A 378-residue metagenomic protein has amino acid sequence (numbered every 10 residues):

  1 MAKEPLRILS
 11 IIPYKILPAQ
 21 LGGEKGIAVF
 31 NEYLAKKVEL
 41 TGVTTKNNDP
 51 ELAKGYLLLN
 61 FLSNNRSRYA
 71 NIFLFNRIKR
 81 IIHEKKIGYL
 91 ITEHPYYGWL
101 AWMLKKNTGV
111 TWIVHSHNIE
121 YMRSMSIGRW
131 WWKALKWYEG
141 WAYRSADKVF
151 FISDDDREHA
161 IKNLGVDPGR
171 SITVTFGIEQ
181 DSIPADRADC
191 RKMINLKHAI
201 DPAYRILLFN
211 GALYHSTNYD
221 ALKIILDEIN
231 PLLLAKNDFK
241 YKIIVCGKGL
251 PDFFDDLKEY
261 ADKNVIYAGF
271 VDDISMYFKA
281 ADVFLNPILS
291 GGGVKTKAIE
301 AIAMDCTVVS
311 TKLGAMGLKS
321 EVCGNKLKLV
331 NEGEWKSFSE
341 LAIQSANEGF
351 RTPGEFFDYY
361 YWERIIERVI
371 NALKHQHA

Functional and structural regions predicted by a protein language model:
M1-N48, K85, K236: N-terminal subdomain of nucleotide-sugar transferases
I8, K105-S124: Active-site proximal beta-strand in glycosyltransferases
G26-E32, E179-D256, Y267, V271-D272: Conserved catalytic-core segment of nucleotide-activated headgroup transferases in glycan assembly
N76, W130-I152: Membrane-proximal helix-turn-helix segments that form the acceptor-binding/catalytic region of lipid-linked
D147, K279-G293, M304-C306: Acidic donor-binding loop of glycosyltransferase active sites
D155, F176-G177: Carbohydrate-associated surface elements
K297-E300, T307-K312: Short hydrophobic beta-strand element within catalytic cores of glycosyltransferases and related nucleotide-activated
N347-H377: A charged, aromatic-enriched C-terminal amphipathic alpha-helix characteristic of glycosyltransferases across folds
